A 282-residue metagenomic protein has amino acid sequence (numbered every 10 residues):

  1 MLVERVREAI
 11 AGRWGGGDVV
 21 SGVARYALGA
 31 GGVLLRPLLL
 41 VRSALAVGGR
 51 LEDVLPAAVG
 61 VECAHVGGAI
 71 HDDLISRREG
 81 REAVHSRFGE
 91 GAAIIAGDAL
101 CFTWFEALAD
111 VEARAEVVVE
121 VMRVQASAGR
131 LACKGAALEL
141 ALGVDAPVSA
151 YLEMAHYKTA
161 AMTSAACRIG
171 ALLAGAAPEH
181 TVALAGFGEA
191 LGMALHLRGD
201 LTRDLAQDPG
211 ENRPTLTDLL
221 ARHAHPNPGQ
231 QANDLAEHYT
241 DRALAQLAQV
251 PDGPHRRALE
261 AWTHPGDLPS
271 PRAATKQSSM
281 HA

Functional and structural regions predicted by a protein language model:
M1-S86, L138-D145, T240, E260-A282: Conserved N-terminal diphosphate/IPP-binding helix and adjacent helical/loop segment of trans-prenyltransferase domains
V19-V20, R42-A46, I70-F88, A96 (+6 more regions): Acidic, Mg2+-coordinating active-site segments of isoprenoid diphosphate-utilizing enzymes
L38, R50-V61, E90, V119-M122 (+1 more regions): Alpha-helical scaffolds flanking conserved acidic
H65, A160, A185, E189-G192 (+3 more regions): Generic structural signal for well-ordered, non-transmembrane alpha-helical segments in soluble/cytosolic regions
L108-Q125, N227-G229: Transmembrane helix-loop-helix
R123, V182-A185, Q230, D234 (+1 more regions): Short, charged, amphipathic alpha-helical segments
L219-V250: Mobile late-domain/C-terminal helix-loop "cap" segments that border catalytic sites or the cytosolic face
